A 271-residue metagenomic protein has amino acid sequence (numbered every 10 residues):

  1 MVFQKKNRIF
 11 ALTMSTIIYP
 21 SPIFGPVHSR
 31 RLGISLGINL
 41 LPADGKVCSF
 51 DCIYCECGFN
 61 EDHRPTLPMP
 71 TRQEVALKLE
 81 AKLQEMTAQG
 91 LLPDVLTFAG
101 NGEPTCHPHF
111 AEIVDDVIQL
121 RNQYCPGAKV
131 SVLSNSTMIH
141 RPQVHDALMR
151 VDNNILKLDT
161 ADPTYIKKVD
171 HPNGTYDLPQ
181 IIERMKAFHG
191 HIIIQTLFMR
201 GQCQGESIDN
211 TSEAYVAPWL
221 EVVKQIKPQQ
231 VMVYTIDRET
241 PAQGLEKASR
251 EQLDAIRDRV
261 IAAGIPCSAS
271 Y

Functional and structural regions predicted by a protein language model:
V2-R31, Q84, R200-Y271: Auxiliary Fe-S-binding modules of radical SAM enzymes
R31-L77: Canonical Radical SAM [4Fe-4S] cluster-binding loop centered on the CxxxCxxC motif and its immediate flanking residues
S35-G37, V95, I155, I193: Short hydrophobic-acidic sequence motifs that mark active-site Asp/Glu residues
N39-L41, A99-N101, L197-M199, I236: Short strand-loop junctions, especially beta-strand C-caps/beta-turns that link beta-sheets to coils or alpha-helices
G45, E103-P104: Short strand->helix junction
G58-V95, P108-E112: Conserved alpha-helical substructure of the radical SAM core
T97-E103, N135: Glycine-rich beta-strand-to-loop/alpha-helix junction loops that act as flexible
C106-E246: Conserved AdoMet/S-adenosylmethionine-binding subsite of the radical SAM
